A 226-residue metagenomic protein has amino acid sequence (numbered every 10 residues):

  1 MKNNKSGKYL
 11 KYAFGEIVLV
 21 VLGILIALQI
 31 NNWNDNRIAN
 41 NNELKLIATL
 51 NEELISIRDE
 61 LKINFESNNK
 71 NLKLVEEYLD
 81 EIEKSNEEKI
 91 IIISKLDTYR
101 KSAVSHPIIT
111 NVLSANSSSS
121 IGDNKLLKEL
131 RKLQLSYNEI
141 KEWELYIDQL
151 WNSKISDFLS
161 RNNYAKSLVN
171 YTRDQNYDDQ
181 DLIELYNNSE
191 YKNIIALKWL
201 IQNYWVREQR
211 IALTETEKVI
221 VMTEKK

Functional and structural regions predicted by a protein language model:
M1-K11, N32-K226: Long, hydrophobic alpha-helical segments that serve as membrane-spanning/inserting helices
F14-Q29: Hydrophobic membrane-insertion alpha-helices, especially the h-region of bacterial N-terminal signal peptides
